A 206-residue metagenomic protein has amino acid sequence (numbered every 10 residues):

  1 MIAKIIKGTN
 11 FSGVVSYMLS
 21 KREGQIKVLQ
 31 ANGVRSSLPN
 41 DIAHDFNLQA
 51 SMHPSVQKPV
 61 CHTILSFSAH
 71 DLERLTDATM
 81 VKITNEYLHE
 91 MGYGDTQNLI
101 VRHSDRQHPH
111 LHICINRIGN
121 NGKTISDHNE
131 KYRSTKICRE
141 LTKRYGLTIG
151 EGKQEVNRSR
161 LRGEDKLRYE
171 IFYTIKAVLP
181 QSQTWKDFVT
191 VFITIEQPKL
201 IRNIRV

Functional and structural regions predicted by a protein language model:
M1-V206: N-terminal nicking endonuclease/strand-transfer module with a His-rich metal-binding environment and a catalytic Tyr
